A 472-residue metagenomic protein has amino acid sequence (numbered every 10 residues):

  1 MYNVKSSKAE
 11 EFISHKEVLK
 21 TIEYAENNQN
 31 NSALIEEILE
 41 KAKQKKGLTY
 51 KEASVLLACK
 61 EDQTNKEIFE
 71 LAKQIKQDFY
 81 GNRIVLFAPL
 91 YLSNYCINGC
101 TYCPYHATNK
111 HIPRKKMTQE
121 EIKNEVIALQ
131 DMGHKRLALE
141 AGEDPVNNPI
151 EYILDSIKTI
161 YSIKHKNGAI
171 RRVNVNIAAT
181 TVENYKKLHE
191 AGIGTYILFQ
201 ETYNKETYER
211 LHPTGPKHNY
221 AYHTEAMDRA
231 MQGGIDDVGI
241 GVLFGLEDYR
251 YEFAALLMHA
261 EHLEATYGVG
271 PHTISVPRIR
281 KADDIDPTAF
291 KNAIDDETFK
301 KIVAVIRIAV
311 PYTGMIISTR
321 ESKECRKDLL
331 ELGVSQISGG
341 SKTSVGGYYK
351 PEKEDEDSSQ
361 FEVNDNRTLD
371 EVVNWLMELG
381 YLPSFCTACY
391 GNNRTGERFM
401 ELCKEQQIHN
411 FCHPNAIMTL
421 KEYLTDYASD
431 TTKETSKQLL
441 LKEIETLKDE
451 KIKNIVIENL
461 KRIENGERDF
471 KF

Functional and structural regions predicted by a protein language model:
M1-E37, E324, L330-L332, S341-F472: Radical SAM enzyme core and accessory elements
E36, E40, G47-I84: An N-cap/entry alpha-helix motif that binds or orients negatively charged groups
K41, I75, L129-M132, I163 (+4 more regions): Change "in soluble alpha/beta enzymes" to "in soluble alpha/beta proteins
Y80-G81, V85-E121: Canonical Radical SAM [4Fe-4S] cluster-binding loop centered on the CxxxCxxC motif and its immediate flanking residues
A88, V126, L154-Y161, Y185 (+5 more regions): Generic structural signal for well-ordered alpha-helices, preferentially at hydrophobic/aromatic core positions
A107-K123, A128-M231, D236-I240, F244-L246 (+2 more regions): Core AdoMet radical
A141, T195, A221-I285, D295-E324 (+3 more regions): Conserved C-terminal portion of the radical SAM core fold that forms the substrate/S-adenosylmethionine-binding
L211-K217, T288-N292, S358: Short glycine-enriched, charge-decorated loop/helix-capping segments at active-site entrances that position
